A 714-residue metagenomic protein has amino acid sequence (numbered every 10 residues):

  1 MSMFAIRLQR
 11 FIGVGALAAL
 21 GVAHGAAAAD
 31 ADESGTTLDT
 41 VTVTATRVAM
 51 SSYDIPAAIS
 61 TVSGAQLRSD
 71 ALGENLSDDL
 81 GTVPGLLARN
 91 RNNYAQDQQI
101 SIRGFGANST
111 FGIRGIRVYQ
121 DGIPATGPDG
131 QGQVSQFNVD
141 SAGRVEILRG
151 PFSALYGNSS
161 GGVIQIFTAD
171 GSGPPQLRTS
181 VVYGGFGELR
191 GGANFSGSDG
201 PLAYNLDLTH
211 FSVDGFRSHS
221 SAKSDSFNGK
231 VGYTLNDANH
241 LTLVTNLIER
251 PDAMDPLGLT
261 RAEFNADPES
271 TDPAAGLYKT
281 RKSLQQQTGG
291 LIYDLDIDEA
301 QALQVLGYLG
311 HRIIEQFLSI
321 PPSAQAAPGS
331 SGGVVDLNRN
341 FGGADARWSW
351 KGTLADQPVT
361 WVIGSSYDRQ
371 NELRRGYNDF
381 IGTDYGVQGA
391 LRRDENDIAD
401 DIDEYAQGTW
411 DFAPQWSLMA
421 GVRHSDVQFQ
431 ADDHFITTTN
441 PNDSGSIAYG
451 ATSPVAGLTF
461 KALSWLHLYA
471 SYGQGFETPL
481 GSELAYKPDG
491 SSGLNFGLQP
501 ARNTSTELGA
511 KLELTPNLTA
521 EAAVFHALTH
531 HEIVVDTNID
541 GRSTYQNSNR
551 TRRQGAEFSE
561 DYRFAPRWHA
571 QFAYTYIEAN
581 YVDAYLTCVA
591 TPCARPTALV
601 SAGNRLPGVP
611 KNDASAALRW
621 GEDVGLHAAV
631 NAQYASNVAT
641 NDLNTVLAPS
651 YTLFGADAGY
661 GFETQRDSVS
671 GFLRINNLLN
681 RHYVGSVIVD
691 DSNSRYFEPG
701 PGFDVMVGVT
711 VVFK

Functional and structural regions predicted by a protein language model:
M1-G73, S77-V83, G232-Y233: N-terminal Sec signal peptide and the immediately downstream disordered periplasmic leader that contains the TonB box
I6, T234, N246, A470 (+1 more regions): Conserved C-terminal beta-signal and adjacent last beta-strands/turns of outer-membrane beta-barrel proteins
A107, G115-I116, I123-R149: Short acidic/polar hinge/loop motifs at secondary-structure boundaries that mediate gating or recognition
Q176, Y183-S212, R217-D255, T280-D298 (+6 more regions): Transmembrane beta-barrel wall of Gram-negative outer-membrane proteins
H240-N246, S283-I436, K461, E521-V524 (+3 more regions): Face-selective signature of the C-terminal outer-membrane beta-barrel domain
P251-A253, L257-F264, R369-N378, T383-D384 (+9 more regions): Surface-exposed extracellular loop regions of Gram-negative outer-membrane beta-barrel proteins, predominantly
I292-D294, A302-I320, K461, H467-G473 (+2 more regions): Membrane-embedded beta-barrel scaffold of Gram-negative outer-membrane proteins
W348-S349, P414, L418, D426 (+3 more regions): Gram-negative outer-membrane beta-barrel transporters
